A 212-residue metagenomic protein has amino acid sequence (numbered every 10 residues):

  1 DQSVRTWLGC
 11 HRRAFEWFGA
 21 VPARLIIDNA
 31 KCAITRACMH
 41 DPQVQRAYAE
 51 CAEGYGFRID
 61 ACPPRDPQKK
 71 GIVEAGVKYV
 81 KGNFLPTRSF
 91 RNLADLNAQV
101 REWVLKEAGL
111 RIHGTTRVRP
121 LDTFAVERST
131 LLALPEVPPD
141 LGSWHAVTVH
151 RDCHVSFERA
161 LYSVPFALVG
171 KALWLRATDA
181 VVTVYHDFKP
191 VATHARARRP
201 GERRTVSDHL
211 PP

Functional and structural regions predicted by a protein language model:
D1-V21, R198-R204: Active-site beta-loop-alpha junctions of metal-dependent nucleic acid enzymes, especially the RNase H-like/DDE
W7-H11, I26, Y48, I59: Extended, hydrophobic alpha-helical segments in both membrane/secreted and soluble proteins
I27, C38-M39, F57-K81, A94-L96 (+1 more regions): RNase H-like two-metal-ion nuclease catalytic core shared by retroviral integrases and related mobile-element nucleases
N29-I34: A short, flexible beta-alpha/helix-coil linker loop
D41-I59: Two-metal-ion acidic nuclease core segments, chiefly of the RNase H-like superfamily
V77-R176: Active-site-proximal acidic segments at structured loop/helix or strand boundaries that coordinate catalytic metals
D179-P212: Protein C-terminal end segments and domain termini
